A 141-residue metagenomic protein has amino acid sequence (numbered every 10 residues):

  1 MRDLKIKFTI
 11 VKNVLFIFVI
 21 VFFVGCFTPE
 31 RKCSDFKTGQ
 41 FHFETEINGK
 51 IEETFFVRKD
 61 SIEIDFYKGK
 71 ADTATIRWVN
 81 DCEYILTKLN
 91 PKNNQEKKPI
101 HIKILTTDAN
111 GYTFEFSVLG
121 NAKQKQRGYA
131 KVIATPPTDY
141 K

Functional and structural regions predicted by a protein language model:
M1-V11: N-terminal secretory signal peptides that target proteins for export/translocation
V11-V19: Sec-dependent signal peptide recognition, specifically the positively charged N-region followed immediately by
F23-G25: C-terminal motif of bacterial Sec signal peptides marking the signal peptidase cleavage site
F27-P29: Bacterial signal peptide processing site
C33-G49: Tryptophan-anchored aromatic micro-motifs
I51-V79: N-terminal glycine/threonine-rich, aromatic-flanked beta-hairpin/loop signature
L86-A109: An anionic, turn-rich surface loop/hairpin at beta-sheet edges that serves as a generic interaction/coordination patch
G120-K141: Edge beta-strand at a domain terminus
